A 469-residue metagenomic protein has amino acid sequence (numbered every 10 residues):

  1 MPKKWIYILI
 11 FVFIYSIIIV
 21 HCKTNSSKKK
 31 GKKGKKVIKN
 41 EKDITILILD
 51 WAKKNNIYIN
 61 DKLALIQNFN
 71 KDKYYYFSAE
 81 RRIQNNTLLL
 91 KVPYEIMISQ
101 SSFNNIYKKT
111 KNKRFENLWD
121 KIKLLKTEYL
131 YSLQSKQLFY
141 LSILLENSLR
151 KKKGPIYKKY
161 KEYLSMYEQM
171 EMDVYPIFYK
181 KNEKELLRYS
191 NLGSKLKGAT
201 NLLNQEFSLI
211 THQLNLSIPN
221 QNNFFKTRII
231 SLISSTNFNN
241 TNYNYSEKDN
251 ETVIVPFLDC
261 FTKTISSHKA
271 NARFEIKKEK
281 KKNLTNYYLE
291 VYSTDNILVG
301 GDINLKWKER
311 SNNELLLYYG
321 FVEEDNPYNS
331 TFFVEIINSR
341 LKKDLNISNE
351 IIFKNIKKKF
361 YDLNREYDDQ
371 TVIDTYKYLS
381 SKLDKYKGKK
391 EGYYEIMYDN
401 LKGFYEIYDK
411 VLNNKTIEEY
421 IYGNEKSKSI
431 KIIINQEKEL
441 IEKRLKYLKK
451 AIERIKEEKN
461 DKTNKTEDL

Functional and structural regions predicted by a protein language model:
M1-K3, T466-L469: A positional/structural detector of protein chain ends, strongest at the extreme C-terminus and weakly at the extreme
K4-I19: Cleavable N-terminal signal peptides of Sec/SRP-targeted secreted and luminal proteins
I14, D461-K462: Charged, low-complexity alpha-helical linker segments
V20-T24: Boundary at the C-terminal end of the N-terminal hydrophobic targeting segment
N25-I96, Q100-N104, L149-G154, K159-D461: Long, positively charged leader/targeting segments at protein N-termini
V92-F103, F115, D120, Q134-L145: Long, hydrophobic/aromatic-enriched structural stretches that serve as scaffold segments
K108-F139, Y319-N346: Short peripheral tails and domain-boundary helices/loops at the edges of structured domains
L130, I143-R150: Non-catalytic N-lobe/flap surface of aspartyl protease domains
